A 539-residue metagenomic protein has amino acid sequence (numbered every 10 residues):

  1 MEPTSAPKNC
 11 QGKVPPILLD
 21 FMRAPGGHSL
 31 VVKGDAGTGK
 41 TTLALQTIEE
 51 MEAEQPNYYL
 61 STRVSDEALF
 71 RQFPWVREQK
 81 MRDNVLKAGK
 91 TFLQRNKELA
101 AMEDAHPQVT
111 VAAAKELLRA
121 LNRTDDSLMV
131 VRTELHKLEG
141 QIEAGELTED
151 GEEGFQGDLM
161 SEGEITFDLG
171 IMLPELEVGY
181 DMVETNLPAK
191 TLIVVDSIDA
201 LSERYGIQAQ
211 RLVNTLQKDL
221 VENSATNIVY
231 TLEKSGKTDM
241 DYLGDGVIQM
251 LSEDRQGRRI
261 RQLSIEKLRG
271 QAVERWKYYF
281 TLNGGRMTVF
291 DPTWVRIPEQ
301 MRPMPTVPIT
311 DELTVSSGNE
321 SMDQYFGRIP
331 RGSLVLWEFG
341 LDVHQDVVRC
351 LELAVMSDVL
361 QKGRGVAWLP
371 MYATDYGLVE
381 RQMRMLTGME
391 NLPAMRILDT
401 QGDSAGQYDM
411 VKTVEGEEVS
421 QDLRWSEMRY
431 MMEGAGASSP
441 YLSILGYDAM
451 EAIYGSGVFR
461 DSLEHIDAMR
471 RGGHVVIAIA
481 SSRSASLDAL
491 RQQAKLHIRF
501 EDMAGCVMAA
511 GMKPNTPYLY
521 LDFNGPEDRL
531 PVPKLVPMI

Functional and structural regions predicted by a protein language model:
P3, D245-E320, R499-I539: Phosphate-binding and hydrolysis-coupling loops of NTP-dependent motor/remodeling domains
Q11, L18-L19, P25, S29 (+6 more regions): NTP-binding/hydrolysis catalytic cores, primarily Walker-type P-loop NTPases
G12-L18, M22-P56, T314-Y376: Glycine-rich P-loop/Walker A and Walker A-like loops and their local beta1-loop-alpha1 context in P-loop NTPases
L30-V32, Y58-L60, L86, V229 (+6 more regions): Hydrophobic/aromatic beta-strand patches that form the interior of the parallel beta-sheet core in alpha/beta enzyme
K33-A36, S61-V64, I198, L232-E233 (+5 more regions): Structural motif
Q55-L201, R364-M450: Conserved inter-motif catalytic segment of the P-loop NTP-binding fold
E162-Y242, V247, E418-Q493: P-loop NTPase motor core
S333-V335, E390-A468, V475-I479, S484-D522 (+1 more regions): Extended amphipathic alpha-helical coiled-coil/heptad-repeat regions
